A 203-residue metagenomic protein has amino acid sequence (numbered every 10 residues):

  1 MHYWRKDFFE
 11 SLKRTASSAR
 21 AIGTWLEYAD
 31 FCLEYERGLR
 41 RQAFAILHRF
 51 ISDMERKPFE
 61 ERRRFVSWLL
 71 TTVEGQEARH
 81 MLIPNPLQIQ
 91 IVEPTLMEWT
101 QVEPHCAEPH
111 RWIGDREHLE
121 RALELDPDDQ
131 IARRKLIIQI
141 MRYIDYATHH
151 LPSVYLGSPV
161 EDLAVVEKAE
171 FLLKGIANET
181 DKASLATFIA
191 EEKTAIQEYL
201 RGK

Functional and structural regions predicted by a protein language model:
M1-F8, L33-H48, M81-E93, D115-L119 (+1 more regions): Helix-turn-helix repeat elements of alpha-solenoid scaffolds
M1-R14, Y199-K203: Eukaryotic intrinsically disordered, low-complexity segments enriched for acidic and Ser/Thr/Pro residues that serve as
S11, S17-R20, I89, E103 (+4 more regions): Inter-repeat boundary and helix-capping residues of tandem alpha-helical solenoids
K13, H48-I51, E167-L173, A177 (+2 more regions): Residue-level detector of alpha-helical secondary structure
A16, C32-E36, E124: Hydrophobic/aromatic side-chain positions at a characteristic register within alpha-helices of tetratricopeptide repeats
S18-L33, A45-H48, S52-M81, V102-E117 (+2 more regions): Amphipathic alpha-helical repeat scaffolds of TPR domains
F50, E98-W99, A122, I176: Canonical positions in the second alpha-helix
H150-S184: Long alpha-helical HEAT/HEAT-like repeat alpha-solenoid scaffolds in very large eukaryotic proteins, especially those
